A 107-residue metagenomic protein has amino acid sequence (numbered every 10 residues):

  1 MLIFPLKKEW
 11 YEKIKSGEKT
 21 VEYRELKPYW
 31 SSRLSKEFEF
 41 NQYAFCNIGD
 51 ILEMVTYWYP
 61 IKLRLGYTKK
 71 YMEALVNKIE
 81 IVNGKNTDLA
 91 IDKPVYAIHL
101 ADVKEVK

Functional and structural regions predicted by a protein language model:
M1-L2: Short structural boundary motif marking the start of a folded domain
P5-K107: Structured alpha/beta reader/binder surfaces that contact nucleic acids or chromatin modification marks
